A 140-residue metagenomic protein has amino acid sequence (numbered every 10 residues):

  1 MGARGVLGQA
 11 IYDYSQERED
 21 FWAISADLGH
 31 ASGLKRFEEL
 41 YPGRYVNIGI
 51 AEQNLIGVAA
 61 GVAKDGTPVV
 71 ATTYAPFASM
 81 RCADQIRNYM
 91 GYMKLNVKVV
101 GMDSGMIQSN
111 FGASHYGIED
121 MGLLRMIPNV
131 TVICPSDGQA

Functional and structural regions predicted by a protein language model:
M1-A140: Thiamine diphosphate
